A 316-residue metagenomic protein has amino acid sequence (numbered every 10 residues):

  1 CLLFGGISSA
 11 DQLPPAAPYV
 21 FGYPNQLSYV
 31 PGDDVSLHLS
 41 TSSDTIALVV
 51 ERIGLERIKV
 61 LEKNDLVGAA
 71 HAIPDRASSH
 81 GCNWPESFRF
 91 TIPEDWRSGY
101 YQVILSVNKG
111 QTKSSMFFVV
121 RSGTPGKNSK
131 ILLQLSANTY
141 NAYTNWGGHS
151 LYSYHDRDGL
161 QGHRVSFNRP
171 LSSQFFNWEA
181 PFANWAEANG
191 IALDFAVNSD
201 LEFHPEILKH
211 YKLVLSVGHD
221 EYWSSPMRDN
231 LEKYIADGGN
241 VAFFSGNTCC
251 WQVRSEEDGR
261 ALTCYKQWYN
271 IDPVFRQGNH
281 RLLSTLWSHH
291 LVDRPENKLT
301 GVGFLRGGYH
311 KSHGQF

Functional and structural regions predicted by a protein language model:
C1-G5: Bacterial N-terminal signal peptides
I7-S9: Sec/Tat signal peptide C-region and signal peptidase I cleavage site
D11-Y19: Proline/serine/threonine-rich low-complexity linkers at boundaries of modular beta-sandwich domains
F21-E56, L61-V120: Ligand-binding face of N-terminal immunoglobulin V-set domains in extracellular IgSF glycoproteins
S40-L55, N64-L66, G110-I207: Aromatic-Pro/Gly-enriched surface loop or interdomain linker that acts as a lid/target-recognition segment
V67, H71-C82, S87-T91, D95-R97 (+1 more regions): Helical hinge/lid and interdomain linker segments adjacent to catalytic or ligand-binding clefts that mediate domain
E221-F316: A glycine-rich, often tryptophan-bearing local segment used as a flexible ligand/cofactor-contacting loop or short
